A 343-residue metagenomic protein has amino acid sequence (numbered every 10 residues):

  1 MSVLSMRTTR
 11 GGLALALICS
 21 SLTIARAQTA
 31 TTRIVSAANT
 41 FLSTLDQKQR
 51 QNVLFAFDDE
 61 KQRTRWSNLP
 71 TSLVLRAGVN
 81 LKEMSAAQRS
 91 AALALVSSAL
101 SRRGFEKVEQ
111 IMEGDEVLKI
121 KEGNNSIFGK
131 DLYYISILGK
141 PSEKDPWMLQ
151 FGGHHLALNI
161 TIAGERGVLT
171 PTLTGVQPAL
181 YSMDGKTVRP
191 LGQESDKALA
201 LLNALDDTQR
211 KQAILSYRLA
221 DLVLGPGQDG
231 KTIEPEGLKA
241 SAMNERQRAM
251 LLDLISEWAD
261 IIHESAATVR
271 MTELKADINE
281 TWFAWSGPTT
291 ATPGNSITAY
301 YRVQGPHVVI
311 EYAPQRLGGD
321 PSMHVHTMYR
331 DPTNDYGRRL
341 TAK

Functional and structural regions predicted by a protein language model:
M1-L13: Bacterial N-terminal signal peptides that target proteins for export
G12-S21: Bacterial N-terminal signal peptides
T23-A27: Sec/Tat signal peptide C-region and signal peptidase I cleavage site
Q28-K343: A cross-kingdom marker for long, charged
